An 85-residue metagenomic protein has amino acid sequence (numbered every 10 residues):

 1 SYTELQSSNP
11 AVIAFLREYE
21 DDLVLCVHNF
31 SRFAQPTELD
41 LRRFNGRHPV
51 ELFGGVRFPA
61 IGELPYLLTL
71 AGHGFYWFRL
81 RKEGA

Functional and structural regions predicted by a protein language model:
S1-A85: Carbohydrate-interacting/catalytic domains
